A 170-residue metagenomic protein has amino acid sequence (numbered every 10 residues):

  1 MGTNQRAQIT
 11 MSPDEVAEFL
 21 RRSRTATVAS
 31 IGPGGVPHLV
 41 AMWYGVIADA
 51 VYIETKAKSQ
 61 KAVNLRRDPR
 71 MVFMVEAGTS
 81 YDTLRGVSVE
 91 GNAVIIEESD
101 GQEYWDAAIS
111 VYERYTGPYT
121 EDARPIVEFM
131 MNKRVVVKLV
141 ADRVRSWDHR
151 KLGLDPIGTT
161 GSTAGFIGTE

Functional and structural regions predicted by a protein language model:
G2-M11, L84-E170: Charged, gly/pro-rich active-site loop segments
G2-T27: Short, basic/aromatic recognition patches
L20-R21, R66-R67, M130-M131: Alpha-helix boundary recognition
S23, D68-P69, V111, Y115: Alpha-helix boundary/capping residues
S23-A57, L65, V72-A77, R85: Short beta-strand segments
Q60: Short alpha-helical
S80: AMP-binding (ANL) adenylation modules
